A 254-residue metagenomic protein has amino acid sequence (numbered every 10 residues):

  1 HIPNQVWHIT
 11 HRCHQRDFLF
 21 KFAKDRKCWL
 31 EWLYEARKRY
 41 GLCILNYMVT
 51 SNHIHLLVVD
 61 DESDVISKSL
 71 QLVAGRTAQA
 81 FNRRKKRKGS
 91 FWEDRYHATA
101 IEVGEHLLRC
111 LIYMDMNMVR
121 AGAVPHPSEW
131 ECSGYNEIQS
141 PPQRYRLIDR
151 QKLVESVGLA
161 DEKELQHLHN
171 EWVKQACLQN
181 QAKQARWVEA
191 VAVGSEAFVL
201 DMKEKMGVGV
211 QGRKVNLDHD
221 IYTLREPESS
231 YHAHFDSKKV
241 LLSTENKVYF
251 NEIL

Functional and structural regions predicted by a protein language model:
H1-N46, T50, V59-L254: Short Pro-Cys-Gly-centered "Cys-loop" motif that presents a nucleophilic cysteine in a tight turn
H55-L57: N-terminal functional module of multi-domain proteins
